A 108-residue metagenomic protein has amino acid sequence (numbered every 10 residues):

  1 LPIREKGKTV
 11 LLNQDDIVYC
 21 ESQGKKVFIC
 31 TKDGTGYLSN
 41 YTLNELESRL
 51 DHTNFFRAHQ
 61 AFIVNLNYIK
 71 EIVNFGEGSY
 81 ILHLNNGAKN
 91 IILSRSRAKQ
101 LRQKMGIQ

Functional and structural regions predicted by a protein language model:
L1-Q108: Basic, polyanion-interacting recognition surfaces, primarily in bacterial LytTR/OmpR-type DNA-binding effector domains
